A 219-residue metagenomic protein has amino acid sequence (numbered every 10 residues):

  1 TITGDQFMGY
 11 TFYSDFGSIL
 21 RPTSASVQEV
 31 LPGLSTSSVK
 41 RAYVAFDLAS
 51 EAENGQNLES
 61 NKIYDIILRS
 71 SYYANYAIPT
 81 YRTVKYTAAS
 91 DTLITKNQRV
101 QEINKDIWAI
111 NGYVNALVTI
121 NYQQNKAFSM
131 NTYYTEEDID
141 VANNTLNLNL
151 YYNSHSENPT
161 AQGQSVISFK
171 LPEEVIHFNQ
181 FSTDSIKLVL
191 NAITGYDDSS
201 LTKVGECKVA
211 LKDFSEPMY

Functional and structural regions predicted by a protein language model:
G4: A short catalytic or substrate-binding loop motif that flags glycine-/basic-rich loops and adjacent residues that bind
F7-Y219: First exposed extracellular module after export/assembly in secreted or surface-exposed proteins
